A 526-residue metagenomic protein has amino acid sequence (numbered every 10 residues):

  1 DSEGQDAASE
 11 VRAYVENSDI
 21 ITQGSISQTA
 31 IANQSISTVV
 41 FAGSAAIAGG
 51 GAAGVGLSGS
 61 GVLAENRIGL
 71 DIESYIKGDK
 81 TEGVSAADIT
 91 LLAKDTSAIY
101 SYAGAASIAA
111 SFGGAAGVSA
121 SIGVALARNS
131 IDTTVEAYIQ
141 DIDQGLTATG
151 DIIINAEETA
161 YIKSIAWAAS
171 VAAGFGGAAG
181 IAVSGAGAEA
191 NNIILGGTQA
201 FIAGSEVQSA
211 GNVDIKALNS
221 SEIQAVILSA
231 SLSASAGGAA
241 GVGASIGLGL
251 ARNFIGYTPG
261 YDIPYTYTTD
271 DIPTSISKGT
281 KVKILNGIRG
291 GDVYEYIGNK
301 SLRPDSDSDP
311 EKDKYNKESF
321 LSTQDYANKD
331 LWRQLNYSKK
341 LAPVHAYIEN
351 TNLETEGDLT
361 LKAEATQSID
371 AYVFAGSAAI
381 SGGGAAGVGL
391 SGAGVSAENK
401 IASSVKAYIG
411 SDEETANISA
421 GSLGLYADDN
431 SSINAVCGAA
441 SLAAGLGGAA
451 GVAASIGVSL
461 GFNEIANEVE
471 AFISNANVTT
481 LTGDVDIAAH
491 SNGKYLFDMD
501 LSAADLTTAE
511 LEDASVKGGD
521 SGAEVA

Functional and structural regions predicted by a protein language model:
D1-A526: Low-complexity, glycine- and small/polar-enriched segments
